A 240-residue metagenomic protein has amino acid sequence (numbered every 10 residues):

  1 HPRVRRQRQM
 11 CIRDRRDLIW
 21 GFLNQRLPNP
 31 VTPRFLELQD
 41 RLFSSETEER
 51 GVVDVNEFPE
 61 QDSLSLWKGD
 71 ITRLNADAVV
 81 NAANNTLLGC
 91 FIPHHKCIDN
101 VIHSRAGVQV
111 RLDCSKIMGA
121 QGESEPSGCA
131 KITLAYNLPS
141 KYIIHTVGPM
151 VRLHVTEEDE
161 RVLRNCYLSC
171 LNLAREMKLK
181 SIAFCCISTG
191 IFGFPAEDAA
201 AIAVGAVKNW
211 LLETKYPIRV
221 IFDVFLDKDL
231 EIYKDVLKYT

Functional and structural regions predicted by a protein language model:
H1-R8, I12: Single conserved hydrophobic/aromatic residue that forms the stacking wall/gate of nucleotide- or nucleobase-binding
D14-P28, T32-R41, S45, E49 (+2 more regions): Divalent-metal-activated hydrolytic enzyme cores
R34-L88, P93: Long amphipathic N-terminal alpha/beta scaffold segment
F58-P59, D70-L74, E123-S124, A135-L138 (+1 more regions): Solvent-exposed alpha-helices and their adjacent loops that cap or buttress functional pockets in soluble metabolic
A78-V79, A83-M177: Glycine-enriched loop-and-adjacent helix/strand subsegments that border the catalytic/binding cleft of enzyme cores
G148, S188-G190: Active-site-proximal loop/turn and secondary-structure-junction residues that shape catalytic pockets, frequently
K180: Short acidic/polar active-site loop segments enriched in Thr and Asp
